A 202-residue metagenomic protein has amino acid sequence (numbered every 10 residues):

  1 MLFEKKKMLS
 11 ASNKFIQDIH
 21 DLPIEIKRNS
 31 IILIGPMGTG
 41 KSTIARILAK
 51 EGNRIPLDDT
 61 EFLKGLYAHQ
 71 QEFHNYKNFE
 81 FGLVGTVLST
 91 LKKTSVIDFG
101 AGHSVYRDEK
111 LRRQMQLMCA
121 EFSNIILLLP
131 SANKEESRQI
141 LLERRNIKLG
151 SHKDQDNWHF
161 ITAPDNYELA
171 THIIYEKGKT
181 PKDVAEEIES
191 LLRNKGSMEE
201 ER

Functional and structural regions predicted by a protein language model:
L2-I26, I47, E51, N124 (+1 more regions): NTP-dependent small-molecule kinase module
L33: Hydrophobic anchor at the beta1->P-loop junction of P-loop NTPases
P36: P-loop (Walker A) phosphate-binding loop of NTP-binding proteins
K41: Conserved lysine of the Walker
R46-S89: Conserved substrate/cofactor phosphate-moiety recognition/catalytic segment in nucleotide-dependent phosphotransferases
K77-A120: Glycine-rich phosphate-binding loop used to anchor ATP phosphates in small-molecule kinases, encompassing both
A101-S104, S131-N133, K179: Short glycine-rich anion-binding loops that position phosphate/pyrophosphate groups of nucleotides and phosphorylated
C119-E168, H172: A glycine- and Lys/Arg-enriched "phosphate-lid" helix/loop adjacent to the NTP-binding pocket of small-molecule kinases
